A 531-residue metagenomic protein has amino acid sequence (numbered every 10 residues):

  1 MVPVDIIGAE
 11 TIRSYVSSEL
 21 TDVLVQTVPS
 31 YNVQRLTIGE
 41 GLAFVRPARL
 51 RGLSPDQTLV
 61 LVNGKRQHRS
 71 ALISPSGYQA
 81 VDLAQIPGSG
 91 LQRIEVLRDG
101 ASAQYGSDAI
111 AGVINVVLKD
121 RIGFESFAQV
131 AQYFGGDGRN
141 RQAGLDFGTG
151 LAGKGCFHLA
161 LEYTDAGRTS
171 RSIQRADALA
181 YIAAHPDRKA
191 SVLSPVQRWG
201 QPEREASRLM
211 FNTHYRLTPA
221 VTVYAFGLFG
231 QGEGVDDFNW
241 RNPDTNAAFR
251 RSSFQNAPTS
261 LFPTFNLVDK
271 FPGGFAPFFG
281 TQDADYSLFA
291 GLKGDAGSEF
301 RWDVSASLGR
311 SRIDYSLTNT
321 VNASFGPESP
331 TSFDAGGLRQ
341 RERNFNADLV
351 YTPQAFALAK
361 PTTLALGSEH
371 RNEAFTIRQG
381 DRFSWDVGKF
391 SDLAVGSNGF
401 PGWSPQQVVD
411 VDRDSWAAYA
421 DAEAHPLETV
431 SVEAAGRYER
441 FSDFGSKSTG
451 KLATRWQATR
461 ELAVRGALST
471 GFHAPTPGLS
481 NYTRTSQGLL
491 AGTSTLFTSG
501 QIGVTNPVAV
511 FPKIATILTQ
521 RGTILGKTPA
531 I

Functional and structural regions predicted by a protein language model:
M1-Y15, L42, S70-S76, I122: N-terminal periplasmic "start-of-domain" segments of outer-membrane beta-barrel proteins
L20-V23, T27, R46-A48, L61 (+4 more regions): N-terminal periplasmic accessory domains that precede and gate Gram-negative outer-membrane beta-barrel machines
L24-R66: Extracytoplasmic beta-strand/coil segments of soluble accessory domains associated with Gram-negative outer-membrane
K65-R98: Short acidic/polar hinge/loop motifs at secondary-structure boundaries that mediate gating or recognition
R121-G123, L151-K154, T218-T222, D295-R301 (+3 more regions): Short loop/turn motifs that connect adjacent beta-strands in outer-membrane beta-barrel proteins
G135-G273, P277-A296: Transmembrane beta-barrel wall of Gram-negative outer-membrane proteins
A178-A190, D244-K270, L317, V321-F333 (+2 more regions): Surface-exposed loop/turn segments flanking beta-strands in extracellular/periplasmic regions
L267-D269, P277-L288, G297, L308 (+1 more regions): Outer-membrane beta-barrel transmembrane domain signature of Gram-negative proteins, especially the mid-to-C-terminal
